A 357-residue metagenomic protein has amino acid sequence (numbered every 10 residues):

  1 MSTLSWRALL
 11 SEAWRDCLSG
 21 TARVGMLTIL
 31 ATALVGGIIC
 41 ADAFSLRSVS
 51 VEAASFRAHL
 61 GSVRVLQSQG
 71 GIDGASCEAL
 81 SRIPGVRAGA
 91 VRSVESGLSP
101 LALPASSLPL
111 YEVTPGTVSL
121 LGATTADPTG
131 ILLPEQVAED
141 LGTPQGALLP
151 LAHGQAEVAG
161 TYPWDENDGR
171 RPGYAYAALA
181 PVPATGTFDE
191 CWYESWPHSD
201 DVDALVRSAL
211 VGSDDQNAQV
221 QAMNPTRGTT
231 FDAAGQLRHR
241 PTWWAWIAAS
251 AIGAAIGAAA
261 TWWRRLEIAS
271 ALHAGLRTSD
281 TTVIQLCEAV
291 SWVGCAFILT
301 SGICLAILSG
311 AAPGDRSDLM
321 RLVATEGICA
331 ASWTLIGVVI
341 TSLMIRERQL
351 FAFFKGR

Functional and structural regions predicted by a protein language model:
M1-G36: N-terminal Sec/SRP start-transfer signal
S2-W6, V49-E112: Membrane-proximal extracellular/periplasmic loop immediately following the first transmembrane helix
W14-L18, A33-G61, G74, V339-M344: Alpha-helical transmembrane segments
G37, D42, I252, E288-A312: Hydrophobic alpha-helical transmembrane segments that constitute the membrane-spanning cores of multi-pass membrane
F56, I83-R87, V94-G228: Basic-flanked hydrophobic alpha-helices used for secretion and membrane insertion
S213-A249, A259-A260: Peri-transmembrane interface segments
I256-S291: Interfacial "coupling" helices/loops that link adjacent transmembrane helices in transporter permeases
I298-I328, V339-L350: Short helix-loop junctions at transmembrane helix boundaries
